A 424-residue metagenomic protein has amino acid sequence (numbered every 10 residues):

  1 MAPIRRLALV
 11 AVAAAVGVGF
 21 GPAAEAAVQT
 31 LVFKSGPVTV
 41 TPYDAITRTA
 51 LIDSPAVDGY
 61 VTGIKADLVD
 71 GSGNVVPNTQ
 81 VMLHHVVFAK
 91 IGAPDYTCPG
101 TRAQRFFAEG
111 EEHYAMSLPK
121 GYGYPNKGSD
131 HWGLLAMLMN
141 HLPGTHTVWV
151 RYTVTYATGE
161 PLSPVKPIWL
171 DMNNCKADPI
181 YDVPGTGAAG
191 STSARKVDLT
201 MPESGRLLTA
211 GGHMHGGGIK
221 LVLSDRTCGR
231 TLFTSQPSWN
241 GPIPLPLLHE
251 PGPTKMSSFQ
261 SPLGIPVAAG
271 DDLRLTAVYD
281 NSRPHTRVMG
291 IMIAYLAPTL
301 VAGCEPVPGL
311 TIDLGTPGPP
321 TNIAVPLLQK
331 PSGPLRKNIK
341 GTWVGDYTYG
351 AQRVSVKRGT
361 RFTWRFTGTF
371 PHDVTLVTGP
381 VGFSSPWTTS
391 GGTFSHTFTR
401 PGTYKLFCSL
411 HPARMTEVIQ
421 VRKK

Functional and structural regions predicted by a protein language model:
A2-A26: Secretory targeting and sorting signals
A2-P3, G218-V222, T416-V418: Short amphipathic alpha-helical segments with coiled-coil-like heptad repeat character
A11-A13, G17-G19, T39-T41, T62 (+4 more regions): N-terminal non-cleavable signal-anchor helices
A27-S204, G211-A324: Beta-strand-centric surfaces of beta-sandwich/beta-rich domains
A210-G211, R365: Short, conserved beta-strand edge motifs with alternating hydrophobic and charged residues
A324-K424: Extracytoplasmic copper-binding redox domains, predominantly the cupredoxin/blue-copper superfamily
